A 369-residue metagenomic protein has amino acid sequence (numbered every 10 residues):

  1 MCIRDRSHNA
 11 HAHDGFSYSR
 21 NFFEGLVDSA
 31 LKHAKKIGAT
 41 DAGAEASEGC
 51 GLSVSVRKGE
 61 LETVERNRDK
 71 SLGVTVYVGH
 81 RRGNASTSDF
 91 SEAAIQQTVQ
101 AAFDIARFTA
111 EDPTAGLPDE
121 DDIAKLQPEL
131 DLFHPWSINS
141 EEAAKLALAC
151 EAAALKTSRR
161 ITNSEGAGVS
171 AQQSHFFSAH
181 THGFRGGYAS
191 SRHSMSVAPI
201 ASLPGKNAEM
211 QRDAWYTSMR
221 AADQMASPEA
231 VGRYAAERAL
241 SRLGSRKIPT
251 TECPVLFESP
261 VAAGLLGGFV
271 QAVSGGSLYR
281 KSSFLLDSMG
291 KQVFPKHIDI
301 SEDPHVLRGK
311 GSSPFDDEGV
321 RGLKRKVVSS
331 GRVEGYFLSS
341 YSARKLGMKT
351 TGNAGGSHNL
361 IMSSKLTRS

Functional and structural regions predicted by a protein language model:
M1-R6: Conserved small/polar residues in nucleotide/adenosyl-binding loops
S7-H33, I37-S53, A93, Q97-Y188 (+1 more regions): Acidic low-complexity segments
H13-C50, V273-P304, N359-S369: Short, compositionally biased leader-like segments
L52-R107: N-terminal alpha-helical targeting/anchoring segments
S53-G59, E129, Q172-R192, N207-W215 (+4 more regions): Short acidic, glycine/serine/threonine-rich loops at helix termini
E65-V78, G186-T217, V327-S329: Short beta-strand elements
Y77-R81, E120-P135, S202-A222: Residues forming anionic-ligand binding surfaces in small-molecule and nucleic-acid pockets of primarily soluble enzymes
Q127, L286-S369: Dual-mode signal for accessory low-complexity, basic/Gly-rich regions
